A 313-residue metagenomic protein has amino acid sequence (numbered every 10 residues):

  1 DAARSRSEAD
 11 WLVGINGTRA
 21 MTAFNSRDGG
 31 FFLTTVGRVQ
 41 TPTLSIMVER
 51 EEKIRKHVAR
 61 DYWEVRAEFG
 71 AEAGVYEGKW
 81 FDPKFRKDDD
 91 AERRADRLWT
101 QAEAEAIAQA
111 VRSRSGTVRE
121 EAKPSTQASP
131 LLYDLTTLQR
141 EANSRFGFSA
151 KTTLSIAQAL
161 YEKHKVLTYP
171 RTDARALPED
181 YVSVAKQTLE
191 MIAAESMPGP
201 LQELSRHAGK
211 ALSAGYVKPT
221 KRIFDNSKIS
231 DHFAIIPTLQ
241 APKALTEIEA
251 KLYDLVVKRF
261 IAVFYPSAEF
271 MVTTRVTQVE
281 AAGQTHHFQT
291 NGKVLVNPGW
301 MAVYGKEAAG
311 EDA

Functional and structural regions predicted by a protein language model:
D1-A313: Toprim catalytic domain recognition across nucleic-acid enzymes
